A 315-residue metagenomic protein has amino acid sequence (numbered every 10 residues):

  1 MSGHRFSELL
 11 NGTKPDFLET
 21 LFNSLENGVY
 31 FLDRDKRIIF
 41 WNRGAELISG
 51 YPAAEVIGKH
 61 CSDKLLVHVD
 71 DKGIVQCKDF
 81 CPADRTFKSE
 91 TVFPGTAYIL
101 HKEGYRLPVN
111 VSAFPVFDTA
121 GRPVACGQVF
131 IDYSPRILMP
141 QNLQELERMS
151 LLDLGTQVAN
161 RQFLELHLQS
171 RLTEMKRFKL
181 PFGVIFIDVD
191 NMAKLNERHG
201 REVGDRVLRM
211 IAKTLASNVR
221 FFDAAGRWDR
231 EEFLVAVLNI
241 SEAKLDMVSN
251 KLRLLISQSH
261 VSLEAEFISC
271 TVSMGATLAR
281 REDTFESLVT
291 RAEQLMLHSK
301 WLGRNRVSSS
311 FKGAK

Functional and structural regions predicted by a protein language model:
L9-G12, D16-N27, Y105-G155, Q162-T173 (+2 more regions): Signal-transducing coiled-coil linker helices
R34, R43-H60: PAS/PAS-like sensory domain cap-loop motif
I38-I39: Conserved hydrophobic beta-strand signature of PAS-family and PAS-like sensory domains
K64-E103: Terminal output helix/cap of sensory domains in signal transduction proteins
F93-G95, K102, L107-V111, I268-S273: PAS and PAS-like sensory/regulatory domains
N160-G183, D190-S217, G226-R230, L234-V235 (+3 more regions): Conserved long alpha-helical elements within nucleotide-processing catalytic cores of c-di-GMP signaling and class III
A224-R227, I268: A short pre-motif secondary-structure segment
D246, E264, L278-K315: Catalytic-core segments of nucleotide cyclases and related cyclic-nucleotide turnover enzymes
